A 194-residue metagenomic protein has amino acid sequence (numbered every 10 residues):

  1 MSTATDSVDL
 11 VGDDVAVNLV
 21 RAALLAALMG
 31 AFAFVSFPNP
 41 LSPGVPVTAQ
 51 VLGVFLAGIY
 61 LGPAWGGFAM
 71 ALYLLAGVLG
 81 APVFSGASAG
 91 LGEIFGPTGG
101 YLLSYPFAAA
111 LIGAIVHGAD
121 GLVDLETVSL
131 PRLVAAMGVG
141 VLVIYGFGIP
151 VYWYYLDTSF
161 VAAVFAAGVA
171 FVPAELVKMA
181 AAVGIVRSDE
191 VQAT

Functional and structural regions predicted by a protein language model:
M1-A23, G121-V128, G184-T194: Haloarchaeal acidic low-complexity proteome signature biased toward cell-envelope/secretome components but also
S2-G67: Hydrophobic transmembrane alpha-helices
D14-L25, V47-V51, G66, P97 (+3 more regions): Residue-level signature of transmembrane alpha-helical entry/exit and packing/kink sites in multi-pass membrane
L25-F32, V54, G58, A69-G77 (+11 more regions): Alpha-helical transmembrane segments in multi-pass membrane proteins
F34-V45, L74-A108: Interfacial aromatic-anchored transmembrane helix boundaries in multi-pass membrane proteins
V35, A110, A114, G118 (+2 more regions): Membrane-interface helix caps of multi-pass small-molecule transporters
P43, L122-T194: Membrane-embedded alpha-helical hairpins and interfacial helices in multi-pass inner-membrane proteins
G86-I94, G118-R132: Interhelical loops and loop-helix junctions of multi-pass membrane transporters/channels
